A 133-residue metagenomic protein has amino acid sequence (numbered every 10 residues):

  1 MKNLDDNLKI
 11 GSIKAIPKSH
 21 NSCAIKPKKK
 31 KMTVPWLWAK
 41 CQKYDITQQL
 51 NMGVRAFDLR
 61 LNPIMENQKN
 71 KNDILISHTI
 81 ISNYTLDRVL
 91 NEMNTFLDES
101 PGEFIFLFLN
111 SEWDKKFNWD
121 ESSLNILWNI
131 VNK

Functional and structural regions predicted by a protein language model:
M1-A56, M65-F104, S122: Long, acidic (Asp/Glu-rich), low-complexity accessory segments flanking structured domains
P17-S19, L59-N62, F108-W113: Active-site-proximal beta-strand/loop segments in catalytic clefts of secreted hydrolases
A39-C41, R60, N132: Glycine-rich loops and low-complexity Gly/Arg-rich segments that provide flexible linkers or classic glycine-based
P101-N118: Active-site groove signature of glycoside hydrolases
W119-I126: Substrate-binding cleft/loops of secretory-pathway carbohydrate-active enzymes
I126-K133: Acidic, His- and aromatic-enriched active-site or binding-groove loops in soluble protein domains that engage sugars
